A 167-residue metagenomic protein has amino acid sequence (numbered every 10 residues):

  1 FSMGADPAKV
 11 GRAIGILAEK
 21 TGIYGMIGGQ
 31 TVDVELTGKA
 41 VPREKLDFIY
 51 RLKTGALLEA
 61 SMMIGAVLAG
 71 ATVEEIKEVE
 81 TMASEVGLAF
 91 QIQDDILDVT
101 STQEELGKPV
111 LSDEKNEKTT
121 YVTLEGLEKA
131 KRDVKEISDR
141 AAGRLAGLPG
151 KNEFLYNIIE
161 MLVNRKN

Functional and structural regions predicted by a protein language model:
F1-N167: All-alpha prenyltransferase/terpene-synthase fold signal
